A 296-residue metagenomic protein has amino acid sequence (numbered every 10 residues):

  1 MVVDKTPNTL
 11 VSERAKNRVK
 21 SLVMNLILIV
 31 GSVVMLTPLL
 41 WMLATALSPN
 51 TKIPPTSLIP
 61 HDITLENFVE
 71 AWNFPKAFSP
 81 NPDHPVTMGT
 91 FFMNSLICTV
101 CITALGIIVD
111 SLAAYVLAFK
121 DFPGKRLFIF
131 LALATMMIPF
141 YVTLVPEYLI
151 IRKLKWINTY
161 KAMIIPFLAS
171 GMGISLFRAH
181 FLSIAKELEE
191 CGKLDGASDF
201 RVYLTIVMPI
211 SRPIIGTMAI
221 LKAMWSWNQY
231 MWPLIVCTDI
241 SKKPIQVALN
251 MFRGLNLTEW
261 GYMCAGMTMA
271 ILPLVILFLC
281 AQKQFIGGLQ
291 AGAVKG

Functional and structural regions predicted by a protein language model:
M1-K16: Short, Lys/Arg-rich, polar N-terminal cytosolic tail immediately upstream of the first transmembrane signal-anchor
S12-K16, K20-G296: A structural signal for multi-pass alpha-helical bundles of membrane permease subunits that mediate small-molecule
